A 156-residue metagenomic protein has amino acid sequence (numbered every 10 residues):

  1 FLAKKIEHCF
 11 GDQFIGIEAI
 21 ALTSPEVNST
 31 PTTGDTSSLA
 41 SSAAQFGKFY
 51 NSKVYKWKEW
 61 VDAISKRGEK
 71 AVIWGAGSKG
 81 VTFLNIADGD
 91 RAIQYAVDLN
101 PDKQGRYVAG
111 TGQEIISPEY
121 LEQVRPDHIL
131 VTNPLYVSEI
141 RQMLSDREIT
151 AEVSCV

Functional and structural regions predicted by a protein language model:
F1, G16-V156: Hydrophobic, well-ordered beta-alpha structural blocks that scaffold small-molecule cofactor pockets
F1-D12: Conserved S-adenosyl-L-methionine
